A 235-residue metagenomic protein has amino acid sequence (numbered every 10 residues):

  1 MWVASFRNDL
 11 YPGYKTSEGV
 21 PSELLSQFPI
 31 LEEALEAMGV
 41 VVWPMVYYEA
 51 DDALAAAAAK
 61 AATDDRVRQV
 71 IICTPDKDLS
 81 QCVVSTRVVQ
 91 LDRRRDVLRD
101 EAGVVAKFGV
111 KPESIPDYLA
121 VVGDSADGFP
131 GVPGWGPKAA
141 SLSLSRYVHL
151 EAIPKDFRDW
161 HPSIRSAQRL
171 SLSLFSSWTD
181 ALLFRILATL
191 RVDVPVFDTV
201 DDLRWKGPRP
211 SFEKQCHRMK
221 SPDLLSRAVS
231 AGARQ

Functional and structural regions predicted by a protein language model:
M1-C73, D78-L98, D180-F197, D201-R204: Noncatalytic, basic helical substrate-engagement surface that gates or grips nucleic-acid strands
V20, V41, R66, R95-Q235: Non-catalytic nucleic-acid-binding/docking modules located in mid-to-C-terminal regions of nucleic-acid enzymes
